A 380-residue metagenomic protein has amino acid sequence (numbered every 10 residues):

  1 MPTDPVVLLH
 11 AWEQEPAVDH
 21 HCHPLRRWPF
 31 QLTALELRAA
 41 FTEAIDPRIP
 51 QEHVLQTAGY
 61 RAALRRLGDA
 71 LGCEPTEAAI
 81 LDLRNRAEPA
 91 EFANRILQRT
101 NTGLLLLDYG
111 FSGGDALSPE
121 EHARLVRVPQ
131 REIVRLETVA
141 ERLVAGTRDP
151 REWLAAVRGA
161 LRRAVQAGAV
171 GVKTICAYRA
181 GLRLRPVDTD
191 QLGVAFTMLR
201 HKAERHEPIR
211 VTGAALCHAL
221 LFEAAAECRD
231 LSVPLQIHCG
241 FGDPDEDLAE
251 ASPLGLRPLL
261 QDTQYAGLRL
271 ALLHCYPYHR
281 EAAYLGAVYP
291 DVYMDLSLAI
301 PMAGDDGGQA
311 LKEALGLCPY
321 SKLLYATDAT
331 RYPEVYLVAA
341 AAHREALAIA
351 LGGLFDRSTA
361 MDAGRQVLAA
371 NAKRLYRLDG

Functional and structural regions predicted by a protein language model:
P2-H20, R27-A70, E74, A78-R84 (+2 more regions): Mid-to-C-terminal alpha-helical segments outside catalytic/metal-binding sites
H21, L105, V172, H238 (+3 more regions): Conserved, mostly hydrophobic/aromatic
H23, G110, R135-E141, I175-R179 (+4 more regions): Active-site beta-loop-alpha junctions enriched in small/polar residues
T33-V126, E132, L154-A167: Alpha-helical scaffold segments that flank or form the walls of functional sites
R95-R99, L117-I133, A160-A169, A226-D230 (+3 more regions): Acidic (Asp/Glu)-rich catalytic clusters
V134-A155: A gly/proline- and charged-residue-enriched helix-loop-helix capping module
A167-R280: Divalent metal-binding pocket/active-site signature
P258-G380: H/E-rich (His + Asp/Glu) clusters that bind or coordinate divalent metals
